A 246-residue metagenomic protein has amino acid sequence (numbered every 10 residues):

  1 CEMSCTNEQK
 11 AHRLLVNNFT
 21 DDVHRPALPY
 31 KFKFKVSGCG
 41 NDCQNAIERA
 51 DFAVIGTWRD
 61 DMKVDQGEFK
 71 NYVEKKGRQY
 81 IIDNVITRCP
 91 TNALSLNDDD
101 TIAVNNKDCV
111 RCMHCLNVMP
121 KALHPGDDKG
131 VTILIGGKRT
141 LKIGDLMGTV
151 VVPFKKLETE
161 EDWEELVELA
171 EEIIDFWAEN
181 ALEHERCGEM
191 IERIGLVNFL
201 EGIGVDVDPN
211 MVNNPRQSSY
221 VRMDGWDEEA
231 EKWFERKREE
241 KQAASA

Functional and structural regions predicted by a protein language model:
C1-Y80, R88, N97, D108-R111 (+2 more regions): Small-residue-enriched alpha-helical segments and adjacent helix-cap loops that form tight helix-helix packing
H24, L28, T87-L94, H114-N117 (+4 more regions): Generic secondary-structure signature for well-ordered alpha-helical cores
L28-K33, L96-D99, E179-R193, N210-Y220: Flexible, glycine/charged-enriched surface loops at secondary-structure junctions
G38-D42, R193-N198: Short, internal active-site loops enriched in acidic
D65-N84, H114-P125, K142-E158: Short Fe-S-cluster ligation motifs
D83-V104, D108-T132: Iron-sulfur cluster-binding cysteine motifs and their immediate structural context in ferredoxin-like electron-transfer
K129, R139-A181: A hydrophobic, small-residue-rich beta->alpha segment in the mid-to-C-terminal subdomain of diverse proteins
L196-A246: C-terminal, charged low-complexity interaction regions
